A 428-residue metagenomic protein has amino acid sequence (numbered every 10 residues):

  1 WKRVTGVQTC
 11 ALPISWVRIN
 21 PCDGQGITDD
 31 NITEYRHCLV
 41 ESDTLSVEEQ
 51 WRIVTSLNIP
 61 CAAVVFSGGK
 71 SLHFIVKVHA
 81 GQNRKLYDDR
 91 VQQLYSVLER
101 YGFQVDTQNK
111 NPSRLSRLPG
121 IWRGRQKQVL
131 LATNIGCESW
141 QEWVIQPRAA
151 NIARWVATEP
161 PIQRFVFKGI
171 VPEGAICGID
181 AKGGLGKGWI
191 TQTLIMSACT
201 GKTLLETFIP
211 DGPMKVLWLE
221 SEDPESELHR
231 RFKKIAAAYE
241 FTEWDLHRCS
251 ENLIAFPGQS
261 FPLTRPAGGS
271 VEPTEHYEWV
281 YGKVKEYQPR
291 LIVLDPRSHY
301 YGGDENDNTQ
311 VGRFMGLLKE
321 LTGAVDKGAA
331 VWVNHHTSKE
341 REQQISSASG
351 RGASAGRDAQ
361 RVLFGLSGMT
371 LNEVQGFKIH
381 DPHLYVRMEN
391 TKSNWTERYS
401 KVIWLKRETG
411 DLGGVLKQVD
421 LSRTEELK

Functional and structural regions predicted by a protein language model:
R3, A62-G69, D106-N111, L246: Short beta-strand
V7, A11-K70, K77-Q93: Signature for HUH/AEP ssDNA processing cores
V40, C61-L86, S113-P119, V331-H336 (+1 more regions): Histidine-centered divalent-metal-coordination microenvironment in nucleic-acid enzymes
E49-S56, V78-F103, Q126-V144, N372: Helical (often loop-to-helix) elements that flank the catalytic cores of nucleotide-handling enzymes
I75-Q82, Q104-L130, L253-R265: Short, conserved secondary-structure transition motifs
Q146-I235: The Walker A/P-loop phosphate-binding site
G178-I179, G184, G188-W189, L291 (+1 more regions): Phosphate-binding/switch region of NTP-binding enzymes
D211-E305, T409, E425: Conserved inter-motif catalytic segment of the P-loop NTP-binding fold
